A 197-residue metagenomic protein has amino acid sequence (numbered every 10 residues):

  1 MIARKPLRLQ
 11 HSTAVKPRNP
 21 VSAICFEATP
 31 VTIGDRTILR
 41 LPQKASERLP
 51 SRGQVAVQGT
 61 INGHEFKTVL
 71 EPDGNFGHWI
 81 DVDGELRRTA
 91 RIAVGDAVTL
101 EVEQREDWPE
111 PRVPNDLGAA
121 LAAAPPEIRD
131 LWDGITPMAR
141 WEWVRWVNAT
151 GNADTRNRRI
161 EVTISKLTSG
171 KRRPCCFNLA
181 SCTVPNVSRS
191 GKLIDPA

Functional and structural regions predicted by a protein language model:
M1-I24, T183-A197: Polybasic, lysine-enriched low-complexity intrinsically disordered terminal tails
L7-L9, T13-G77, R91-G118: Long, compositionally biased stretches
D81-G84, T89-L100, W146, V162: Basic nucleic-acid-binding interfaces
E103-L131, E142-R145, R156-I164, T168-A197: Surface-exposed, charge/polar-rich loops and edge strands
A139: Residues forming anionic-ligand binding surfaces in small-molecule and nucleic-acid pockets of primarily soluble enzymes
A153: Conserved phosphate/pyrophosphate-binding and hydrolysis machinery centered on Walker-type P-loop NTPases, extending
